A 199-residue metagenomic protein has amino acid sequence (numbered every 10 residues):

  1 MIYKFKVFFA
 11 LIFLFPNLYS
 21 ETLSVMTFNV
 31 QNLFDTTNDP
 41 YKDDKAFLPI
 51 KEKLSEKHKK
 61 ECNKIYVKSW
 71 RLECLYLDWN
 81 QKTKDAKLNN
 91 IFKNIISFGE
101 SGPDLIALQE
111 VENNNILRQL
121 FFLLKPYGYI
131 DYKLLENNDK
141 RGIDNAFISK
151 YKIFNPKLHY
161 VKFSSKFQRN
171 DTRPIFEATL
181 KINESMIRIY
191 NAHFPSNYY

Functional and structural regions predicted by a protein language model:
I2-S20: Classical Sec-dependent N-terminal signal peptides that target proteins to the secretory pathway
Y3, Y19, Y41, Y66 (+6 more regions): Sequence-level detector for tyrosine residue identity
K4-K6, K87, R173: Basic side chains
F9, P16-N17, Y41, I116-Q119 (+2 more regions): Residues in flexible loops and secondary-structure boundaries
Y19-L123, N137: N-terminal, active-site-proximal structural segment of metallo-dependent hydrolase catalytic domains
N32-F34, P195-Y198: Feature marks short, surface-exposed loop/turn motifs that line or immediately flank catalytic pockets and channel
T37, Q168-R169, Y199: A short, polar/proline- and glycine-enriched secondary-structure boundary/capping micro-motif
L105-A107, V111-P195: Structured beta-strand-rich core segments of catalytic domains in phosphoester-bond hydrolases
